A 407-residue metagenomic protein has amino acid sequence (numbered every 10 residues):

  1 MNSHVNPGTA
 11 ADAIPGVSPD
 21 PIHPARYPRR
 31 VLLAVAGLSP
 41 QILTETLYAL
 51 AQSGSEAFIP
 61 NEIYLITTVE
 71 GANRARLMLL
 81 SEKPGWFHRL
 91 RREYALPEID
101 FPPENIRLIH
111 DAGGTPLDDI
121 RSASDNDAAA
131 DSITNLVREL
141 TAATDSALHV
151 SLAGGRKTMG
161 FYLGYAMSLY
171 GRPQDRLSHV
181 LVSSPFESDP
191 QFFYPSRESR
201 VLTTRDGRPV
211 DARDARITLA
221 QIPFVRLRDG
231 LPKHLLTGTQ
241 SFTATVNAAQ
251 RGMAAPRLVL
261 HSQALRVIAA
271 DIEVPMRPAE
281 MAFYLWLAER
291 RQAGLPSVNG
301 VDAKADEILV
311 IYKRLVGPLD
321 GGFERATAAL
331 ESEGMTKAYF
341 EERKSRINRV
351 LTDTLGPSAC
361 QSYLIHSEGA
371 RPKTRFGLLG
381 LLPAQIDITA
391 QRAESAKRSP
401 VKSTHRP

Functional and structural regions predicted by a protein language model:
M1-L148, F161-P407: Long, low-complexity, Lys/Arg-enriched
L152: Conserved SAM-binding loop
